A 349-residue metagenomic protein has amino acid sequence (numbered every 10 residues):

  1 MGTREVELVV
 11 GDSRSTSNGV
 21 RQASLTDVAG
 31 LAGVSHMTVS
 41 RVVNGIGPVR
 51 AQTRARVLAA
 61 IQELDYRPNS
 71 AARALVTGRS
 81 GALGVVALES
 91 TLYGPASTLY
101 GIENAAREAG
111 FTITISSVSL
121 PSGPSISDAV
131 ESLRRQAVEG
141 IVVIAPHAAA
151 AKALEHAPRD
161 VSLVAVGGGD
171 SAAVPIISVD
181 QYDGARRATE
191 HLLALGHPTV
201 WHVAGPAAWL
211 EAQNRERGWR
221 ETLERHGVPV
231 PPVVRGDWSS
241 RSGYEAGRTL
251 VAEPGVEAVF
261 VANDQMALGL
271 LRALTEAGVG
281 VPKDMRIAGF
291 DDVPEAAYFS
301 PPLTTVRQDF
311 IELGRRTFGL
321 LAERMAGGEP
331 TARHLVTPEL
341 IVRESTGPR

Functional and structural regions predicted by a protein language model:
M1-S80: N-terminal helix-turn-helix DNA-binding module of bacterial transcription factors
M1-T16, V20-A23, A82-E190: Alpha-helical recognition/docking segments in bacterial nutrient-uptake and carbohydrate-utilization systems
G2, E253-R349: Flexible loop/turn connectors
T38-R41, L75-T91, H191, T199-P206: Short beta-strand segments enriched in small/hydrophobic residues
S70, L88-S97, I115-P124, I177-R187 (+5 more regions): Hinge/beta->alpha junction and helix N-cap segments in small-molecule ligand-binding domains
V85, A137-A145, W201-A204, V233-V234 (+2 more regions): Periplasmic-binding protein-like
E108-A109, L223-P229, V251-G255, E276-P282: Short helix-capping segments at alpha-helix termini
